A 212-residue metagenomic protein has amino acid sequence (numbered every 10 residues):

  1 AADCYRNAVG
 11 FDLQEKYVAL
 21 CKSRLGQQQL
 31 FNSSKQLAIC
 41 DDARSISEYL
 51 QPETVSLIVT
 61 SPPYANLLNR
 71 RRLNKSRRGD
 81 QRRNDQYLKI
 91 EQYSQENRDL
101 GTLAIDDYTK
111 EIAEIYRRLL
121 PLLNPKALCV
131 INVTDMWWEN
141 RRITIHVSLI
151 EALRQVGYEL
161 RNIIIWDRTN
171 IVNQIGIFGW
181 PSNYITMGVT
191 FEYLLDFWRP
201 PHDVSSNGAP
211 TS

Functional and structural regions predicted by a protein language model:
A1-S212: Class I S-adenosyl-L-methionine-dependent methyltransferase catalytic core
